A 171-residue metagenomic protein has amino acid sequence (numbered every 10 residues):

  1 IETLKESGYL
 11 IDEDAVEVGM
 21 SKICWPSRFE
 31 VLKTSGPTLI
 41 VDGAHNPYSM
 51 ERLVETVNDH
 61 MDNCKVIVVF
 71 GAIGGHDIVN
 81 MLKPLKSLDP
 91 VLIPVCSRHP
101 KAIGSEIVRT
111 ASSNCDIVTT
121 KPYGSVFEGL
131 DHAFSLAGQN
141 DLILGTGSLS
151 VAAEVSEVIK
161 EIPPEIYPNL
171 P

Functional and structural regions predicted by a protein language model:
I1-V91: Nucleotide phosphate-binding/pyrophosphate-handling subdomain across enzymes that bind or process nucleotide phosphates
L4-K5, V57, M61, S112 (+2 more regions): Active-site catalytic pocket residues across diverse enzymes, especially alpha/beta-hydrolases
K5, T38-I40, P47, M81-L142: C-terminal helical cap/extension that packs against the catalytic core of soluble nucleotide-cofactor enzymes
R98-K101, P164-P171: Short, flexible loop segments at boundaries between secondary-structure elements
S148: Active-site-proximal loop/hinge segments that shape catalytic or ion-binding/gating pockets
